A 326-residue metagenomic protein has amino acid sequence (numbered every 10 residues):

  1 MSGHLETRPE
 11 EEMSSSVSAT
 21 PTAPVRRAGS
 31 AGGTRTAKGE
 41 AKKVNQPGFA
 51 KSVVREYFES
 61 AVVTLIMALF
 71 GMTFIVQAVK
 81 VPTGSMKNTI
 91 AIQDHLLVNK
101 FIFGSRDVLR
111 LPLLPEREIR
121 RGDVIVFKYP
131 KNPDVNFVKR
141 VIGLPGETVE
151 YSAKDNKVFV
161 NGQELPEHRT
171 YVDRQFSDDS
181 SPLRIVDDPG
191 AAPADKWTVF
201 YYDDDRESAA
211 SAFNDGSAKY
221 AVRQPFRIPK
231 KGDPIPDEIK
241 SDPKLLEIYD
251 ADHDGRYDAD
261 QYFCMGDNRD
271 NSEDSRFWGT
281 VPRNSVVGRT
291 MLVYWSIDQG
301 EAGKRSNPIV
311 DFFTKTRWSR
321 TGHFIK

Functional and structural regions predicted by a protein language model:
S2-V53, F74-K80, S85-K326: Soluble "head" domains of membrane/secretory-pathway proteins
E56-F74: Hydrophobic membrane-insertion alpha-helices, especially the h-region of bacterial N-terminal signal peptides
